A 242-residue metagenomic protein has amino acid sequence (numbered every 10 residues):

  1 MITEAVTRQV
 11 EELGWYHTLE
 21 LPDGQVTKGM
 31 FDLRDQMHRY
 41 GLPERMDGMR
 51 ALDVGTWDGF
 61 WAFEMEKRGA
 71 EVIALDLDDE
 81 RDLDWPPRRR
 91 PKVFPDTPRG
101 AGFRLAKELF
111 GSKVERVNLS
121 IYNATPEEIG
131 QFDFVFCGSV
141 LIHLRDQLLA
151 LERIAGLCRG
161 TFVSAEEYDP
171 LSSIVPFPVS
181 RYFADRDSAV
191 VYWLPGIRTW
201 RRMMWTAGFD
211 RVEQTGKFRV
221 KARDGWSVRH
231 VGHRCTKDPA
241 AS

Functional and structural regions predicted by a protein language model:
V26-M49: Conserved alpha-helix/loop element of class I SAM-dependent methyltransferases that forms part of the SAM/SAH-binding
M49-W57, I73: Conserved class I S-adenosyl-L-methionine
F60-A124: Class I SAM-dependent methyltransferase SAM/SAH-binding core
R99-A106, V191-G208: Short alpha-helix
D133-D146: A short SAM/SAH-binding and catalytic strip from SAM-dependent methyltransferases
L148-T161, Y168: A short glycine-rich, Lys/Arg-flanked "PGG" loop and its adjoining helix->strand segment in the class I
V163-R186: Conserved class I S-adenosyl-L-methionine
F209-V220: Conserved S-adenosyl-L-methionine
